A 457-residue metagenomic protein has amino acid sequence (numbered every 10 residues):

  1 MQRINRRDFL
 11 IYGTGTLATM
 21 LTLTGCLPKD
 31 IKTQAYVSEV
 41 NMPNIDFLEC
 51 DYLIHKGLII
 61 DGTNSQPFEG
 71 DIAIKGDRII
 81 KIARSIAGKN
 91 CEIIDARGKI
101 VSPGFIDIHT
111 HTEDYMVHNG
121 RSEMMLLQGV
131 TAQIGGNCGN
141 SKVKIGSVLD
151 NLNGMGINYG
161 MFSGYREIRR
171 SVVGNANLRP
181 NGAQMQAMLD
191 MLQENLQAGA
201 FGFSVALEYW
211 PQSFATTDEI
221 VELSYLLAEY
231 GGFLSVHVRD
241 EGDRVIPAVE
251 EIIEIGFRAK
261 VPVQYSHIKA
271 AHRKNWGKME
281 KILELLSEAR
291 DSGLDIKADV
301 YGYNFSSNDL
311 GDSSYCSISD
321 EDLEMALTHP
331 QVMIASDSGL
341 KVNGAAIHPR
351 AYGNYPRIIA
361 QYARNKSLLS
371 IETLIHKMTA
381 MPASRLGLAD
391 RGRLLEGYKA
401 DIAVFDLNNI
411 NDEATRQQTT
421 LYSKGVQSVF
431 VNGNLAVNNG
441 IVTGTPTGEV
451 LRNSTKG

Functional and structural regions predicted by a protein language model:
M1-G70, K75, L126, S314-G457: Active-site microenvironment of metallo-dependent hydrolases
G57, D77, G98, H109 (+9 more regions): Divalent metal-coordination and catalytic microenvironments
A96-V101, F105, T110, H118-V205 (+1 more regions): Divalent-metal coordination cores built from histidine and acidic residues
F105-Y115, L234-D240: Histidine-centered catalytic micro-motifs
Y115-V117, S141-K142, Q212-A215, D240-I246 (+1 more regions): Acidic-and-aromatic substrate-binding clefts and catalytic sites of carbohydrate-active enzymes
K144-S147, R170-A176, T217, I246-E250 (+6 more regions): Short acidic, glycine/serine/threonine-rich loops at helix termini
M161-F162, S171-G182, M188-W210, E254-F257 (+4 more regions): Active-site neighborhoods of metal-dependent hydrolases
E194-I252: Divalent metal-binding pocket/active-site signature
